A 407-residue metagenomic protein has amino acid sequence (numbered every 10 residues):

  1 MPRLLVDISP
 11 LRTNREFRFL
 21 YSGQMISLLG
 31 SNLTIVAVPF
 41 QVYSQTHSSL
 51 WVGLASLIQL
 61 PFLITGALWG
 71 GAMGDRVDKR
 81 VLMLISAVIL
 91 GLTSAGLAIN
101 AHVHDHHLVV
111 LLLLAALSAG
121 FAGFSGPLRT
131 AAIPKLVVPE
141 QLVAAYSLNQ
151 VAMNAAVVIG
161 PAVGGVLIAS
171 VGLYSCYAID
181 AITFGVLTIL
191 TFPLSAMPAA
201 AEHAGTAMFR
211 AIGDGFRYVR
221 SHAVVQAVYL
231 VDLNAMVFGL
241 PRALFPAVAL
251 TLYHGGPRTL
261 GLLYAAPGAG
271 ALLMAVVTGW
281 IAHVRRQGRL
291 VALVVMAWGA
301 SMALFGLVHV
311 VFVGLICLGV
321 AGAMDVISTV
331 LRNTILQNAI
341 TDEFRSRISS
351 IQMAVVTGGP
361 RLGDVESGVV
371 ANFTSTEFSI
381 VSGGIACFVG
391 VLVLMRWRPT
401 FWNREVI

Functional and structural regions predicted by a protein language model:
M1-I407: Alpha-helical transmembrane-bundle signature of multi-pass membrane transport and export proteins
